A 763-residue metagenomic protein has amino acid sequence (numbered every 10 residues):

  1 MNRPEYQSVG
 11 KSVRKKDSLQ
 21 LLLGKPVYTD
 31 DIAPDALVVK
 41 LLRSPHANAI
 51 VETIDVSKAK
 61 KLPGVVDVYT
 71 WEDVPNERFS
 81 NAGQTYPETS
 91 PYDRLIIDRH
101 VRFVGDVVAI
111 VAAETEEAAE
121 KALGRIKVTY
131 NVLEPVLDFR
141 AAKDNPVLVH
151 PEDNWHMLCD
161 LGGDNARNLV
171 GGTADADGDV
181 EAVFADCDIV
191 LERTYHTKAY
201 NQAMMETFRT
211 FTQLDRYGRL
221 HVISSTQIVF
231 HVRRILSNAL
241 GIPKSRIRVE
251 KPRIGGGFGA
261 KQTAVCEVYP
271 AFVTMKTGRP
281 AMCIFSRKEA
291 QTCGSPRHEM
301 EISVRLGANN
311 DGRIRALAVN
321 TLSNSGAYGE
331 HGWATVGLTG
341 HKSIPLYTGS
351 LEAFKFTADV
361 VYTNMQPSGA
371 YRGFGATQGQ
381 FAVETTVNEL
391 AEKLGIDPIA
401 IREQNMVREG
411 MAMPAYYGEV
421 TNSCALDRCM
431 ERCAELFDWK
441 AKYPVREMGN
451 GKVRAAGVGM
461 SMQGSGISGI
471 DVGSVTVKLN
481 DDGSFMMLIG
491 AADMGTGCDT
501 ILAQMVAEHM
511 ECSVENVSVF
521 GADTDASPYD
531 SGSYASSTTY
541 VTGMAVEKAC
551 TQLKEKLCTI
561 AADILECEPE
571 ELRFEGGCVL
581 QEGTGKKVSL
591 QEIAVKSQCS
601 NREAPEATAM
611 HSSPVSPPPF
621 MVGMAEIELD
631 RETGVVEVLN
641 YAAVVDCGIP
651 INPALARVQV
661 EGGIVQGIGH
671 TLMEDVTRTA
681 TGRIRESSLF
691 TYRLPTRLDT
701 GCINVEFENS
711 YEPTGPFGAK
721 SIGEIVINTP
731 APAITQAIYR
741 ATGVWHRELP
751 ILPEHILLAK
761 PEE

Functional and structural regions predicted by a protein language model:
M1-G162, V190, K276, N601: Flexible, low-hydrophobicity surface segments
K11, D17-Q20, Y86-P87, G163-T210 (+5 more regions): Glycine-rich loop/linker segments at domain edges
K16-Q20, G124-L137, Q227, N238-A239 (+3 more regions): Extended active-site and interfacial segments that coordinate phosphate-rich ligands in large catalytic machineries
E72, G241-R246, M275-A281, V336-Q463 (+1 more regions): C-terminal catalytic domains of large/alpha subunits in multi-subunit enzymes
R78-G83, A122-R125, R233-I235, F258-A264 (+10 more regions): Short acidic, glycine/serine/threonine-rich loops at helix termini
E114, R279-S325, M544-R573, G577: Phosphate/diphosphate-binding loops
V149-L240, M406-S484, P614, R685-D699 (+1 more regions): Helix-loop-helix junctions that connect adjacent transmembrane helices in secondary transporters/permeases, recognized
R234, G255-G278, M282-F285, C498-V506: Thiamine diphosphate
